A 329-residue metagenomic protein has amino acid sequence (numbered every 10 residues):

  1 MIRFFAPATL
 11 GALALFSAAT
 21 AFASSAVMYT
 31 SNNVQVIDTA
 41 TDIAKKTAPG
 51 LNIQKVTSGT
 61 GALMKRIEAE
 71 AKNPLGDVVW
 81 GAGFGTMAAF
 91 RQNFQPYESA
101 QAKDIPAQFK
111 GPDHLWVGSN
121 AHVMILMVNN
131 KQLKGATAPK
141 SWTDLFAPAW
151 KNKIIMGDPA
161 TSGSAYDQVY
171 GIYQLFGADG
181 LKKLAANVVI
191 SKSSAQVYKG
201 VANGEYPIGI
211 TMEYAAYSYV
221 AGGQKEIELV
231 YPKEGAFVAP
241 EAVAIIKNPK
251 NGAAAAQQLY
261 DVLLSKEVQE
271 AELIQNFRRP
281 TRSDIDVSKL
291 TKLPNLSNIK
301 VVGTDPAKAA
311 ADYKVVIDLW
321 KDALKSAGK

Functional and structural regions predicted by a protein language model:
Y29-Q54, Y219: Short, polar/charged alpha-helical segment
S31-D38, G61, L75-Y206: Extracytoplasmic ligand-binding site segments that recognize negatively charged/polar headgroups
G85-F90, P207-E226: A ligand-binding cleft/hinge motif common to bilobed small-molecule-binding domains
Q95-K103, L115-V117, T143, A221 (+3 more regions): Short beta-strand->loop
Q108, K182-L184, I190-S191, K225-K247 (+1 more regions): Periplasmic-binding protein-like
M127-Q132, Y170, A239-G252, A271-E272: A bilobed periplasmic-binding-protein/Venus flytrap-type ligand-binding module shared by bacterial periplasmic
F176-D179, P280-K329: An extracytoplasmic/periplasmic, membrane-proximal ligand-sensing/linker region
I246-T304: Mature extracytoplasmic/periplasmic domains
